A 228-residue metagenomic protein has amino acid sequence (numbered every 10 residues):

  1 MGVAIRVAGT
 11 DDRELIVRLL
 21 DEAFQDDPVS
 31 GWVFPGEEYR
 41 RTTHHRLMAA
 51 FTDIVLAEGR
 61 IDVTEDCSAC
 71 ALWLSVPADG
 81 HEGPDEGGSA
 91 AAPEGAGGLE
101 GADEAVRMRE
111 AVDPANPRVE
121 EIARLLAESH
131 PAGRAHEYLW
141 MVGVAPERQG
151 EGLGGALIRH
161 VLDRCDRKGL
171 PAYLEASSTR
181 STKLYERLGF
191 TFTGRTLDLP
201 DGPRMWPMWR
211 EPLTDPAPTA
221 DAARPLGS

Functional and structural regions predicted by a protein language model:
A4-R18, E22: A short beta-loop-alpha structural element at the N-terminal edge of CoA-dependent acyl/N-acetyltransferase catalytic
R18-E37: Helix-loop element at the rim of GNAT/NAT acetyltransferase active sites that forms part of the acceptor-substrate
E37-R60: Active-site rim helix/loop that mediates acceptor-substrate recognition in acyltransferases
V63, C70-Q149, L199-P200: Conserved acyl-donor/pantetheine-binding loop and adjacent beta-alpha core of acyl/acetyltransferases and related
A135-E137, R164-S177: Conserved GNAT acetyl-CoA-binding A-motif
V144, G150-D163, R187: Conserved acetyl-CoA-binding loop-helix of GNAT-fold acetyltransferases
G155, R167-G169, S178-R195, D201: Conserved active-site alpha-helix within GNAT-family acetyltransferase domains
L170, L174-T179, D198-S228: C-terminal "cap" of GNAT-fold acetyltransferases
